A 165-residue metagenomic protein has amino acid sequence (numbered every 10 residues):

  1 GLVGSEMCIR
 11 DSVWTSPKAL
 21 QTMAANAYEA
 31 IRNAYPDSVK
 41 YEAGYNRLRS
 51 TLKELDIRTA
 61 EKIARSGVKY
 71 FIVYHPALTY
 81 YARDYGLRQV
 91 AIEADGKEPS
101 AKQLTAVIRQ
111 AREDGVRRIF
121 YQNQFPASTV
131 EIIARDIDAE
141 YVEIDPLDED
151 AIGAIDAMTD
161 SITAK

Functional and structural regions predicted by a protein language model:
S5-K165: Extracytoplasmic metal-acquisition and chelation regions
